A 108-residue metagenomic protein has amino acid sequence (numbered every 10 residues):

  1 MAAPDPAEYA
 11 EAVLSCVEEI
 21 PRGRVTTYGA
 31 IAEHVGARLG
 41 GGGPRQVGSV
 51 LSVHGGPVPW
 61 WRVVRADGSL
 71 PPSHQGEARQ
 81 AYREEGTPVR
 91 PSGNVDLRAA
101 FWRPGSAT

Functional and structural regions predicted by a protein language model:
M1-T108: Nucleic acid-binding interface residues in structured DNA/RNA-binding domains, emphasizing the DNA-engaging scaffolds
